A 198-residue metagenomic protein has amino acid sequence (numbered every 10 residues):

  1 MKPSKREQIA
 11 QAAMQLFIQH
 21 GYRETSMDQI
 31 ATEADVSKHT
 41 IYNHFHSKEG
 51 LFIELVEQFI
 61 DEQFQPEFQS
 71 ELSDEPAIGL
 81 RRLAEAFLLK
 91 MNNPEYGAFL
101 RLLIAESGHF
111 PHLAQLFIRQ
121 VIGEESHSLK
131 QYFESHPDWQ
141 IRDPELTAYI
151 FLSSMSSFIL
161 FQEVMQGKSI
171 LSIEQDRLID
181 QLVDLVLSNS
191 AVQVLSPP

Functional and structural regions predicted by a protein language model:
M1-S4, V192-P198: N-terminal intrinsically disordered/low-complexity leader segments
M1-V36, N43-G50: Basic, helix-initiating cap at the start of DNA-binding domains
I9, S47-F52, E62, L113 (+1 more regions): Short amphipathic alpha-helical segment with a characteristic S/N-K-E followed by hydrophobic residues
I53-L83, L89-M91, L129-Y132: Amphipathic alpha-helical linker/stalk segments
A77-N93, G97, R101-A105, E145 (+4 more regions): Amphipathic alpha-helical segments that line or abut small-molecule/effector binding pockets and mediate allosteric
M91-R119, L160-Q166: Amphipathic alpha-helical segments used for helix-helix packing
P111-D138, R177-D180: Amphipathic alpha-helical packing segments from all-alpha helical-bundle domains
E134-D184, L195-P198: Hydrophobic/aromatic-rich alpha-helical bundle segments in the mid-to-C-terminal region
